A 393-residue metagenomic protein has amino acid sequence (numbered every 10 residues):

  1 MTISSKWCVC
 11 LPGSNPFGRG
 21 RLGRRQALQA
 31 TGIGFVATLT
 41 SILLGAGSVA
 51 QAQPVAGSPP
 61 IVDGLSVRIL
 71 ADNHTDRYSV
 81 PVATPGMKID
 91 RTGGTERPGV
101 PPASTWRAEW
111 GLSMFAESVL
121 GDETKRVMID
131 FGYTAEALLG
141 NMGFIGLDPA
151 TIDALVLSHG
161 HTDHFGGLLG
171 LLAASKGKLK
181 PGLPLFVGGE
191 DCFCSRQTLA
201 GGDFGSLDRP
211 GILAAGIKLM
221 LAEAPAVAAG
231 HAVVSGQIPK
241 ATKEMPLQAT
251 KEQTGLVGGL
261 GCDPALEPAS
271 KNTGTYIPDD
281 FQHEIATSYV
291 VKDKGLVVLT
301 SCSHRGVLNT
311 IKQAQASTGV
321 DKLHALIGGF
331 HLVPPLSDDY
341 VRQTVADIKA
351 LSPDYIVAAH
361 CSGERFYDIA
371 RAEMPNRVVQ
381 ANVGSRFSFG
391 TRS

Functional and structural regions predicted by a protein language model:
M1-L22, V36-S41: N-terminal secretory signal peptides
C10, G32-G45, A50-E123, V234-H283 (+1 more regions): Zn-dependent metallo-beta-lactamase
P81, R196-A200, D338, A370: Short acidic, glycine/serine/threonine-rich loops at helix termini
P102-W110, S118-A154, G170, G177 (+2 more regions): Pre-active-site segment of Zn-dependent metallo-hydrolases
A116, D130, M142, H159 (+3 more regions): Divalent metal-coordination and catalytic microenvironments
I129, A228-Q237, V297-T300: Short hydrophobic-aromatic micro-motifs
D153-A224, G236-P246, A346-D354: Active-site HxH/HxHxD metal-binding segment of metal-dependent hydrolases
A154, H161-F165, P268-F387: Cap/insert and terminal regions of metallo-dependent hydrolase folds
